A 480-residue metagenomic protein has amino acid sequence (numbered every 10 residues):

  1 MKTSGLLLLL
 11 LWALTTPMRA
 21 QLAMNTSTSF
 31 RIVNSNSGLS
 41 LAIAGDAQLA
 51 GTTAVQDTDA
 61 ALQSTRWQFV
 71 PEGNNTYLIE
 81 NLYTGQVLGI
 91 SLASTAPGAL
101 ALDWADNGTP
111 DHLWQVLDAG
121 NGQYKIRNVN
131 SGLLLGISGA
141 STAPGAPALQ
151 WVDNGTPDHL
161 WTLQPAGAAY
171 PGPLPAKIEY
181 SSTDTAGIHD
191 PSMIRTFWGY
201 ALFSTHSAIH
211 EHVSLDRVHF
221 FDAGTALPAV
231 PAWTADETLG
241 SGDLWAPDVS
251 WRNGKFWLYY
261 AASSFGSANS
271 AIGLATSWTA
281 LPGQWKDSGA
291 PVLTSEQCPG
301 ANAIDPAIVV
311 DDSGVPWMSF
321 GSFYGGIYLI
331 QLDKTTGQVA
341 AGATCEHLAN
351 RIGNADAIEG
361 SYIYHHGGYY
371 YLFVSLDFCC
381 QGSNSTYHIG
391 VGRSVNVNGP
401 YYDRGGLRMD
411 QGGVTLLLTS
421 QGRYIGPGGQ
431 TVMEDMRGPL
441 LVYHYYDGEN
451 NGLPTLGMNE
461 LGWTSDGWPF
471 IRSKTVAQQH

Functional and structural regions predicted by a protein language model:
G5-T15: Bacterial N-terminal signal peptides
L7, G51-A54, G98, G145 (+3 more regions): General secondary-structure edge motif
T16-A20: Sec/Tat signal peptide C-region and signal peptidase I cleavage site
Q21-G167: Lectin-like carbohydrate-binding module/patch detector with strong preference for beta-trefoil
R66-Q68, D111-Q115, T162-H480: Carbohydrate-active catalytic/glycan-binding domains of CAZyme proteins, especially the secreted or lumenal ectodomains
